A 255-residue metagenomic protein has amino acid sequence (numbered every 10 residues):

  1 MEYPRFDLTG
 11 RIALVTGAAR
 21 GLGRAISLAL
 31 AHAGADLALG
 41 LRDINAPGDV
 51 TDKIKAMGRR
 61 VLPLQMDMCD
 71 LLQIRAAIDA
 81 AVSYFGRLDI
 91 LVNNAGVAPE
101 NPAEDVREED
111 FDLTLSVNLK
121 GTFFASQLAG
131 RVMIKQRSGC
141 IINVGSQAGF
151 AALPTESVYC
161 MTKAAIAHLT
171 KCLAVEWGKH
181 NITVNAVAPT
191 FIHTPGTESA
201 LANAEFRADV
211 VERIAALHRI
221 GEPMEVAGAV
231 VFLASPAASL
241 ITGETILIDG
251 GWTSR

Functional and structural regions predicted by a protein language model:
E2-R5, A151, V231, T242-R255: Short C-terminal tail/terminal secondary-structure segment of NAD(P)H-dependent dehydrogenase/reductase domains
I12, A19-R20: Conserved glycine-rich cofactor-binding loop
P102-A103, R107-L115, V210-V211: Substrate-binding pocket helix/loop in short-chain dehydrogenase/reductase
S126, T162, T170: Active-site helix of classical SDR
R131, V175-K179, S239: Alpha-helical segment proximal to the catalytic Tyr-Lys
S146: Residue(s) in the substrate-gating loop at a strand-loop-helix junction that position the organic substrate next
A215-V226, A237: A conserved structural motif in NAD(P)-dependent oxidoreductases
